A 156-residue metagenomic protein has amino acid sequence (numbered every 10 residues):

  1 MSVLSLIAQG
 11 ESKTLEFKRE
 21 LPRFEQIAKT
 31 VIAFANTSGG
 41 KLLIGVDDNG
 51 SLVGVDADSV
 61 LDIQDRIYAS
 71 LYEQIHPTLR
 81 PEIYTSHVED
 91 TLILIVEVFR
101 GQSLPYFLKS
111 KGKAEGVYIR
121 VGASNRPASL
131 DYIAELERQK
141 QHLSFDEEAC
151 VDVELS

Functional and structural regions predicted by a protein language model:
M1-S156: Conserved N-terminal catalytic/coupling substructures associated with nucleotide/phosphate chemistry
